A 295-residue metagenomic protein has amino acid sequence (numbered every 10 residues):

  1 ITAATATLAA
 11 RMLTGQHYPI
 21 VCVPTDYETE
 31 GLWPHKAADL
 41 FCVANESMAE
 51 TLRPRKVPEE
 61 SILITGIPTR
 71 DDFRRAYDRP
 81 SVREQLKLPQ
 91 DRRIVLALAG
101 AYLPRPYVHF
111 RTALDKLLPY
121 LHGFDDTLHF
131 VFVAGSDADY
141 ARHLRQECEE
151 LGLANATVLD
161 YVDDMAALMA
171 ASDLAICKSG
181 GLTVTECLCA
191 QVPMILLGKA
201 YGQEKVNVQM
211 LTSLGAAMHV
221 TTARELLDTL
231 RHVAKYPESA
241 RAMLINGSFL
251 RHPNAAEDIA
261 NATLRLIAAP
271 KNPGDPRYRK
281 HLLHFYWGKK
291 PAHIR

Functional and structural regions predicted by a protein language model:
I1-K56, S61-I64: Active-site and donor-binding regions of nucleotide-sugar-utilizing enzymes
D39-Y102, G135-D139: A nucleotide-sugar donor-handling region in carbohydrate enzymes
S81, P89-A171: Donor-nucleotide binding loops and adjacent catalytic segments primarily of GT-B fold Leloir glycosyltransferases
A166, V184-A190, Q209: Short alpha-helical segment that forms part of, or immediately flanks, the ligand-binding pocket in carbohydrate-active
A170-S179: Acidic donor-binding loop of glycosyltransferase active sites
S172-D173, Q191-P193: A short alpha->beta transition loop at the rim of the catalytic pocket in nucleotide-sugar-dependent
S213-L214, T221-E238: C-terminal "capping" alpha-helix adjacent to the active site of nucleotide-linked donor transferases in cell-envelope
P237-R295: C-terminal amphipathic helix plus adjacent low-complexity, charged tail appended to glycosyltransferase catalytic
